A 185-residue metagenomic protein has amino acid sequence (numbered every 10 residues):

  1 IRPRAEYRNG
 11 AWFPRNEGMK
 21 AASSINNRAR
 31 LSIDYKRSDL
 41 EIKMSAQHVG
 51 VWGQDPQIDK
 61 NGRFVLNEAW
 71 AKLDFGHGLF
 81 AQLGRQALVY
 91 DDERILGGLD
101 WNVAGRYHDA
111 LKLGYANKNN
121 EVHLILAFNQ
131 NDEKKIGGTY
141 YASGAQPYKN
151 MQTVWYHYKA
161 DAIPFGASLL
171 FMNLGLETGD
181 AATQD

Functional and structural regions predicted by a protein language model:
I1-L88, L111-V122, K159-D161, D185: Beta-barrel outer-membrane channel/assembly domains of diderm bacteria
R2-G10, V49-D55, Q86-L99, A127-T139 (+1 more regions): Sequence/structural signature of outer-membrane beta-barrel proteins
V65-L66, L96, Y107: Short acidic (Asp/Glu) patches
H77-A81, L99-D185: Signature for the C-terminal beta-barrel architecture of outer-membrane proteins
